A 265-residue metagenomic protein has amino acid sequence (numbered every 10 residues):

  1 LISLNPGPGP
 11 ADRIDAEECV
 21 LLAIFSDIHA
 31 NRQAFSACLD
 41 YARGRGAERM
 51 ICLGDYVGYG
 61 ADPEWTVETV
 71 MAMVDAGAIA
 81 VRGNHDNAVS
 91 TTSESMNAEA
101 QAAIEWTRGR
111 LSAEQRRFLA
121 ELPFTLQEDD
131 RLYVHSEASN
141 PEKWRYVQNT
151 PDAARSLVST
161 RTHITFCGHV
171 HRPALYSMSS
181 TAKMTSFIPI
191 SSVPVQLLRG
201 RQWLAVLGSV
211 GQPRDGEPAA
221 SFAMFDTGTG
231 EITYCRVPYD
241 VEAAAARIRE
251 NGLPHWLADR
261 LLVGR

Functional and structural regions predicted by a protein language model:
L1-C19: N-terminal amphipathic/basic-hydrophobic helices that include classical n-h-c signal peptides and signal-anchor
L21-H29, D130-E137, L204-G208: Active-site-proximal beta-strand elements of phosphoester/diester hydrolases
A23-F25, A30-A120: Core catalytic region of metal-dependent phosphoesterases/phosphodiesterases, especially metallo-beta-lactamase-like
H29-A34, G58-G60, H85-S90, Q127 (+3 more regions): Active-site environment of divalent metal-dependent phosphoester hydrolases
G46, R110-M178, K183: His/acidic metal-ligating clusters that form di-metal
R49, A78-I79, I164, Q202-A205: Structural motif
A72-D75, V158-S159, L198, F225: Short, conserved loop/helix-junction motifs that constitute active-site signature segments in enzyme catalytic cores
S180-R265: Acidic, His/Gly-rich catalytic cores of divalent-metal-dependent hydrolytic chemistry
